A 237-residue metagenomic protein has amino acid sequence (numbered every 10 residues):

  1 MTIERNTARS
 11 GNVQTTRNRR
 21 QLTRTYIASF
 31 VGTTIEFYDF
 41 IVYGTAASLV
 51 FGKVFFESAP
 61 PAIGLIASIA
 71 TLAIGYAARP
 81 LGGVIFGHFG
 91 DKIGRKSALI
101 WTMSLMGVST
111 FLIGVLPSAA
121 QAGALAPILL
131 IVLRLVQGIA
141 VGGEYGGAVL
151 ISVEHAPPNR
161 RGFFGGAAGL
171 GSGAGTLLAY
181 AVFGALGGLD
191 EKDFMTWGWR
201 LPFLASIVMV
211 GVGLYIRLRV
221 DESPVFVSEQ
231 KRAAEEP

Functional and structural regions predicted by a protein language model:
T2-A46: Cytosolic juxtamembrane N-terminal segment immediately preceding the first transmembrane helix of multi-pass
A47-L81, L99, A124, I128: Extracellular/periplasmic helix-loop-helix junction of adjacent transmembrane segments in MFS-like secondary
E57, S104-G123: C-terminal ends and interior cores of transmembrane alpha-helices in multi-pass membrane transporters/permeases
L116, A122-G142: Hydrophobic core of transmembrane alpha-helices in multi-pass small-molecule transporters, especially MFS/SLC-type
A140, R160-G187, M209: Glycine-rich segments within core transmembrane alpha-helices of 12-TM secondary carriers
W197-Y215: Symmetry-related core transmembrane helices of the 12-TM Major Facilitator Superfamily/SLC fold
L218-P237: Flexible cytoplasmic inter-helical loops of multi-pass small-molecule transporters
